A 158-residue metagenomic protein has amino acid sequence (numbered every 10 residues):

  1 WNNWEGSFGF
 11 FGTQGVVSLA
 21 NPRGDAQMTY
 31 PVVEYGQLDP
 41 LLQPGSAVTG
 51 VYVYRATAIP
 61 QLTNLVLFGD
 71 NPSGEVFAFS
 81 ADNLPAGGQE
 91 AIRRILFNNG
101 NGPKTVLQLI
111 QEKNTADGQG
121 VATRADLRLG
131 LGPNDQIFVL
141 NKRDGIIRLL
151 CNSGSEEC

Functional and structural regions predicted by a protein language model:
W1-A116, G120, R124, S153-E157: Beta-propeller domain segments
L127-C158: Blade-level signature of beta-propeller repeat domains, shared across WD40, Kelch, NHL, RCC1 and BNR/Asp-box propellers
